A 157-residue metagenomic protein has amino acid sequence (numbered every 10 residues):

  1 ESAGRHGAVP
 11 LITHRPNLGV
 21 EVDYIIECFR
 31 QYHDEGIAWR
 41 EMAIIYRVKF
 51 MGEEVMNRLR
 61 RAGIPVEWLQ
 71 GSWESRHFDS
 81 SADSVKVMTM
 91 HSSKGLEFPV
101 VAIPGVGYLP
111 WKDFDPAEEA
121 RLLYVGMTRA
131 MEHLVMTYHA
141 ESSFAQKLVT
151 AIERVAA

Functional and structural regions predicted by a protein language model:
E1-G4, P16-L122, M127-V135, A157: Core RecA-like ATPase module of SF1/SF2 helicases and allied nucleic-acid translocases
V9-I12, V85: Short, conserved active-site loop motifs that form the nucleotide-linked donor/cofactor pocket
Y138-S142: Short beta-alpha junction loops
S143-R154: Long, charged, helix-prone linker segments
